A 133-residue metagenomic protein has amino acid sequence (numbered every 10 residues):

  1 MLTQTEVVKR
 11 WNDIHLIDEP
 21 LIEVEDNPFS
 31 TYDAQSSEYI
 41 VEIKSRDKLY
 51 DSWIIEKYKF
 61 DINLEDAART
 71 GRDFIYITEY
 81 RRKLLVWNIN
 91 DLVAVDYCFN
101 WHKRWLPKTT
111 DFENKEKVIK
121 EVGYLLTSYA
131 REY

Functional and structural regions predicted by a protein language model:
M1-P28: Acidic-basic catalytic patches of nuclease active cores, encompassing PD-(D/E)XK and other metal-cofactor nuclease
W11-D13, D61-F74: Metal-dependent nuclease catalytic cores in nucleic-acid-processing enzymes, especially RNase H-like/related
I17-D18, S36-Y39, T70-R72: Short glycine/proline-enriched coil/turn segments at helix->beta-strand junctions
N27-T31, R82-K83: Short acidic/glycine-enriched loop/turn segments that link adjacent beta-strands
A34-L49: Conserved catalytic cores of phosphodiester-cleaving nucleases, focusing on short active-site segments
D47-F60: Active-site-adjacent loop/helix micro-motif of nuclease/hydrolase catalytic cores
A67-V93: Nucleic-acid nuclease catalytic cores
L85-Y133: Intrinsically disordered, low-complexity terminal regions enriched in charged/polar residues
